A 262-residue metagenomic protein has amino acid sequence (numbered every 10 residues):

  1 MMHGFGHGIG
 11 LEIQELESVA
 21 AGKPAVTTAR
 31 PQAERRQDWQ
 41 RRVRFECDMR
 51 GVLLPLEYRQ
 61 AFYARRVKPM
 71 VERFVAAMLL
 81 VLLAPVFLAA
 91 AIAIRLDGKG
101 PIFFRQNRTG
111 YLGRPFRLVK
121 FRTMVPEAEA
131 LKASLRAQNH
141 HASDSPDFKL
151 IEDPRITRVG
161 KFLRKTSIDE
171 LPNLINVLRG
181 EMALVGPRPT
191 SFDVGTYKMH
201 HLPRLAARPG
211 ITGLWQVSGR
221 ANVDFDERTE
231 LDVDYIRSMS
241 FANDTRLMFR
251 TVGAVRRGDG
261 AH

Functional and structural regions predicted by a protein language model:
M1-V81, L202, R237, D259-H262: N-terminal hydrophobic signal-anchor/signal peptide
Q40-E46, F103-P154, T212-L231: Short, glycine-rich, amphipathic interfacial segments at transmembrane boundaries or analogous
D48, V52, D169-V177, V217: Hydrophobic alpha-helical segments characteristic of transmembrane helices
G51-A61, Q138-A142, D153-I156: Short glycine/proline-rich turn/loop motifs
R59, Y63, E152-R155, A207 (+2 more regions): Residue-level signature of the cytosolic catalytic core of signaling kinases
R59-L131, N176, F241, R246-H262: A hydrophobic, helix-centered structural microdomain
D144-A207, L247-V255: A short, structured surface patch at a secondary-structure boundary
T196-P209, L214-F249, R257-G260: Cytosol-/stroma-facing membrane-proximal "stalk/adaptor" domains immediately downstream of transmembrane anchors
